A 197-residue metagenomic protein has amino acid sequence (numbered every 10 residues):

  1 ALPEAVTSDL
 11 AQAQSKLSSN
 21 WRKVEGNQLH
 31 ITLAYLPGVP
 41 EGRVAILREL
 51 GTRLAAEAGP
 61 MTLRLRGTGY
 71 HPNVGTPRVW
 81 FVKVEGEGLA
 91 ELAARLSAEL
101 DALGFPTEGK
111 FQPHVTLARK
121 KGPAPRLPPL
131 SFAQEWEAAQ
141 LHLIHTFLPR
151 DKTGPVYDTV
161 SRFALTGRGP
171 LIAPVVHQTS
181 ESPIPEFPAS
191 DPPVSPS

Functional and structural regions predicted by a protein language model:
A1-H177, F187, P196: Histidine-dependent nucleotide/RNA phosphoesterase domain, centered on the 2H-phosphoesterase fold with its duplicated
S180-S182, S190, S195-S197: Serine residues within intrinsically disordered or low-complexity segments
